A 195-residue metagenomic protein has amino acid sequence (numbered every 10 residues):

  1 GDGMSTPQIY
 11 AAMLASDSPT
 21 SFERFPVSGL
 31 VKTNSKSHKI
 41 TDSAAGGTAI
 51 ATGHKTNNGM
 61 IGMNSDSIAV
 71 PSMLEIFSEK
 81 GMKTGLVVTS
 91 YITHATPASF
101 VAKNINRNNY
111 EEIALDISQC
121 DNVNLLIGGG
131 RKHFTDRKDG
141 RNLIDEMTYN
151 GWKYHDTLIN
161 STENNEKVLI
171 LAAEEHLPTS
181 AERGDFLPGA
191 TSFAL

Functional and structural regions predicted by a protein language model:
G1-R137, R141-S161, E166-K167, D185: N-terminal catalytic scaffold of extracellular/periplasmic and nuclease hydrolases that process anionic headgroups
L158-L195: Anion-binding catalytic surfaces of enzymes that hydrolyze or transfer phosphate/sulfate esters
